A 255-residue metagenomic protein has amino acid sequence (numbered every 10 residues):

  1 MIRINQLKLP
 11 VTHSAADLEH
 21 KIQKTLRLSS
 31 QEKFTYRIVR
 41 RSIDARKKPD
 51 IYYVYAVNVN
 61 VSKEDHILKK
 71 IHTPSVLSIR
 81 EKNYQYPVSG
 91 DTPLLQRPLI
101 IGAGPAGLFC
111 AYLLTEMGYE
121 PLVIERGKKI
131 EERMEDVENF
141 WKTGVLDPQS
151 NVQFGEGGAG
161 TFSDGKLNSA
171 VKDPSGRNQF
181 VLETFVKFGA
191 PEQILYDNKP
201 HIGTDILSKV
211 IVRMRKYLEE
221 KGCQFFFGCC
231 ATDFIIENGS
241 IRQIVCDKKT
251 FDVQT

Functional and structural regions predicted by a protein language model:
I2-Q96: Extreme N-terminal leader/targeting segments of oxidoreductases
K24, Y112, E116, K216: Short, well-ordered alpha-helices that flank and scaffold nucleotide-derived cofactor binding pockets
T35-S42, F227-R242: A conserved short coil-to-beta-strand element within the FAD-binding core of flavoproteins
K48-D50, E132, E138-F225, C229-C230: Conserved N-terminal/central alpha/beta ligand/cofactor-binding core
P93-K129: N-terminal Rossmann-like FAD-binding beta1-loop-alpha1 element of flavoenzymes
Q96, D247-T255: Core beta-strand elements of the Rossmann-like FAD/NAD(P) dinucleotide-binding domain in flavoenzyme oxidoreductases
